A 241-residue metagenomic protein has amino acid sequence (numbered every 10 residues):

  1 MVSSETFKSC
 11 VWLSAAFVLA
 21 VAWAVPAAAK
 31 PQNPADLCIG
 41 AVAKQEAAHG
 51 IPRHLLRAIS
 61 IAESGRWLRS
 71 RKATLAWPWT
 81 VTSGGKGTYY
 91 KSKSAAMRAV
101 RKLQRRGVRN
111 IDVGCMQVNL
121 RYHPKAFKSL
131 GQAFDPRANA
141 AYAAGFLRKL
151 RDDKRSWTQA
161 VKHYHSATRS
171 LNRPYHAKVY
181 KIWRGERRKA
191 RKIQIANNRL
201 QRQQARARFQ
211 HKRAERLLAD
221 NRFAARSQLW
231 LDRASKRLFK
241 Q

Functional and structural regions predicted by a protein language model:
M1-G50, K181-Q241: N-terminal secretory targeting signals
K30-K192: Catalytic glycan-binding domains that act on GlcNAc-containing polysaccharides
